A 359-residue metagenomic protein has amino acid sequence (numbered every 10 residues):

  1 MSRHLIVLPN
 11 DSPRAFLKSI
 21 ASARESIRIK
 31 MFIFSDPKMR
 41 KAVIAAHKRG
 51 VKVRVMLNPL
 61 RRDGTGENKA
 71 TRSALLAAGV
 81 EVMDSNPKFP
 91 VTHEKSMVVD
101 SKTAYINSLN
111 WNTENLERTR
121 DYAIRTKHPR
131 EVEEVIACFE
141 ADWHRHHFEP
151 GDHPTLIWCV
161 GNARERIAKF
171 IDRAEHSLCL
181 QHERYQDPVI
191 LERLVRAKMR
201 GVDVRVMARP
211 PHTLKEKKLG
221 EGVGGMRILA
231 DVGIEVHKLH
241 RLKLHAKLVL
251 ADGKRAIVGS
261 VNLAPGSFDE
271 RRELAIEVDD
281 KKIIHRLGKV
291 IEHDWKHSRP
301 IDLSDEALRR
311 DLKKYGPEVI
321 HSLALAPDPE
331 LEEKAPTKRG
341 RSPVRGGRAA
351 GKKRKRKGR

Functional and structural regions predicted by a protein language model:
M1-K18, D36-P154, V160-E165, K169 (+2 more regions): PLD/PLD-like phosphodiesterase catalytic module centered on the HKD motif
A23-S26, A174-E175: Short acidic/histidine-rich motifs immediately flanking catalytic phosphotransfer sites in two-component signaling
K30-I33: Pepsin/retropepsin-fold aspartyl endopeptidases
